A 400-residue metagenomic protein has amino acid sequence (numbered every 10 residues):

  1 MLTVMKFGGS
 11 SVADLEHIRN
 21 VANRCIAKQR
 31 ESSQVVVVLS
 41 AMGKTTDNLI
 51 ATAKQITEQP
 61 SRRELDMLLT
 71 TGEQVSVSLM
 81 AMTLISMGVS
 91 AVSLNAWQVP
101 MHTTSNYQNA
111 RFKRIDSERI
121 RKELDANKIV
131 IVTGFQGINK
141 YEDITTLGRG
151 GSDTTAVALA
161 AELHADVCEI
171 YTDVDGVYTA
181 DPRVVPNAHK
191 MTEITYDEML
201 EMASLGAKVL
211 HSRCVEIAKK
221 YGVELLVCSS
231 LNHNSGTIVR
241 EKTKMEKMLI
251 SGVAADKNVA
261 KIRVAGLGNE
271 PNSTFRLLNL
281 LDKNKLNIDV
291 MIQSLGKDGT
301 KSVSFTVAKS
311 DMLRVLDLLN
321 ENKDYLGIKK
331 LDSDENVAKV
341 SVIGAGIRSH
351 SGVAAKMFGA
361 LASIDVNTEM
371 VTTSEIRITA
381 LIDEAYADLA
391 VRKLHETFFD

Functional and structural regions predicted by a protein language model:
M1-V215, T306, I382-D383: Nucleotide/pyrophosphate-binding catalytic subdomain
S33, V89, V223, L286 (+1 more regions): Short phosphate-binding/catalytic loops that engage adenosine nucleotides
S40, S230, Q293: Conserved H-loop
I56, G236-D400: A conserved regulatory-domain signal marking ACT and ACT-like small-molecule sensing domains and adjacent regulatory
T133, T192, E201-N258: Phosphate/diphosphate-binding glycine-rich loops and adjacent basic-rich segments that engage nucleotide
V167-Y171, L225-V227, D289, M370: Short hydrophobic alpha-helical runs that function as membrane-insertion/retention elements
